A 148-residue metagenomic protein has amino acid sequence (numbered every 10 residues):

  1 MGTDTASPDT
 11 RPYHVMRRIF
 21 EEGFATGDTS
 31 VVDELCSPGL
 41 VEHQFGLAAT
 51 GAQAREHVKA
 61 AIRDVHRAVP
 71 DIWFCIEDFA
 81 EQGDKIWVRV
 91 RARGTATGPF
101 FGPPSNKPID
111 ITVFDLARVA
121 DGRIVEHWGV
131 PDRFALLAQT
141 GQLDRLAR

Functional and structural regions predicted by a protein language model:
M1-R148: C-terminal and inter-domain tail/linker signature
